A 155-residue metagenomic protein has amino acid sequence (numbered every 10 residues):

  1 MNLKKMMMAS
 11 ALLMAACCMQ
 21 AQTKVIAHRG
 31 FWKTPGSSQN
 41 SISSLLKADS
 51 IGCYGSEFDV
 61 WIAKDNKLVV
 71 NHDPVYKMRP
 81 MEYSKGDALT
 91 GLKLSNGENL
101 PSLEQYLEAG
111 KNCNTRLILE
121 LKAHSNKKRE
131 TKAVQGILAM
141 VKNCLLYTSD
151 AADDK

Functional and structural regions predicted by a protein language model:
M1-T23: Bacterial Sec-dependent N-terminal signal peptides
Q22-S38: Long, acidic (Asp/Glu-rich), low-complexity accessory segments flanking structured domains
R29-W32, Y54, W61-T115, L121-H124: An active-site metal/cofactor-coordinating segment within enzyme catalytic domains
S37-K47: Short, acidic/polar
N112-C113, V141-L146: Short helix-capping segments at alpha-helix termini
K127-V141: Distinct, well-ordered alpha-helical segments
Y147-K155: Single conserved hydrophobic/aromatic residue that forms the stacking wall/gate of nucleotide- or nucleobase-binding
